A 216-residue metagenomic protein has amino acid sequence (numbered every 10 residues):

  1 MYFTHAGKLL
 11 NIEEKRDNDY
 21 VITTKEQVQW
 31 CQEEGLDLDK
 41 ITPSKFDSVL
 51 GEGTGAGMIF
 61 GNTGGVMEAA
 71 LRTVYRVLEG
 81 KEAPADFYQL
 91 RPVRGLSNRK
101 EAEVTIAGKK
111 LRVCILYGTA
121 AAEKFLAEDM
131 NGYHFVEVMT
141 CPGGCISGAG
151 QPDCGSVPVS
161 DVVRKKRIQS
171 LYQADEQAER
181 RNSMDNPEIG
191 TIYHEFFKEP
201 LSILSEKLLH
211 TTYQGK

Functional and structural regions predicted by a protein language model:
M1-K216: Iron-sulfur-associated redox domains of electron-transfer enzymes in respiratory and anaerobic energy metabolism
